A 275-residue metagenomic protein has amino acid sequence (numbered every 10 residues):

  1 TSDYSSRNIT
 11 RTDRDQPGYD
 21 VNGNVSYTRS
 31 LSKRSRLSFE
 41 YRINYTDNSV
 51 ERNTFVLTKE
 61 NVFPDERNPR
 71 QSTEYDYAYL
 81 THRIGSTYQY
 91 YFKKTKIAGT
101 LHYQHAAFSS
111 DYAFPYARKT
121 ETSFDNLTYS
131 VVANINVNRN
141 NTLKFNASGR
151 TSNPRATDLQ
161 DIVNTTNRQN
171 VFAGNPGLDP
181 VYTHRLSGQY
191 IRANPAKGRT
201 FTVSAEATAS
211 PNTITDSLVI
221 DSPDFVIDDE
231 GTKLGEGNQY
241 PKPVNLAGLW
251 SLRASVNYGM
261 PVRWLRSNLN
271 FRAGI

Functional and structural regions predicted by a protein language model:
T1-I275: Primarily recognizes Gram-negative and organellar outer-membrane beta-barrels
